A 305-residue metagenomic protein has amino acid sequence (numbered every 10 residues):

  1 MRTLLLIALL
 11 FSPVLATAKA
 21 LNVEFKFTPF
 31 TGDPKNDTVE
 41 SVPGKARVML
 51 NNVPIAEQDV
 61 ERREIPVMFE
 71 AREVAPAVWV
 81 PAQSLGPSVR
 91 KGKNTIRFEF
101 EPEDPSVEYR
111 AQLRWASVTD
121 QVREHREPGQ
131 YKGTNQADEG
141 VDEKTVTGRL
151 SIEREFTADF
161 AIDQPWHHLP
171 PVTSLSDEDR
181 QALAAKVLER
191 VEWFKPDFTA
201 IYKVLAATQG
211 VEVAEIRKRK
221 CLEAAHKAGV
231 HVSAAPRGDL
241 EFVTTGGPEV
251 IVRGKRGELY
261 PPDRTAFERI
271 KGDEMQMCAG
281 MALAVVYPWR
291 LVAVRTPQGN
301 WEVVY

Functional and structural regions predicted by a protein language model:
T3-S12: Sec-dependent N-terminal signal peptides
T17-R47, E57-V60, P81, E99-Y305: Beta-strand-rich recognition domains
V48, V89-F100: Short, well-structured beta-strand segments within conserved domains
A56-V74: Solvent-exposed beta-strand/loop surfaces of large extracellular or lumenal domains
V74-W79, S84-K93: A glycine-anchored, Pro-Gly-centered beta-turn/N-cap motif
